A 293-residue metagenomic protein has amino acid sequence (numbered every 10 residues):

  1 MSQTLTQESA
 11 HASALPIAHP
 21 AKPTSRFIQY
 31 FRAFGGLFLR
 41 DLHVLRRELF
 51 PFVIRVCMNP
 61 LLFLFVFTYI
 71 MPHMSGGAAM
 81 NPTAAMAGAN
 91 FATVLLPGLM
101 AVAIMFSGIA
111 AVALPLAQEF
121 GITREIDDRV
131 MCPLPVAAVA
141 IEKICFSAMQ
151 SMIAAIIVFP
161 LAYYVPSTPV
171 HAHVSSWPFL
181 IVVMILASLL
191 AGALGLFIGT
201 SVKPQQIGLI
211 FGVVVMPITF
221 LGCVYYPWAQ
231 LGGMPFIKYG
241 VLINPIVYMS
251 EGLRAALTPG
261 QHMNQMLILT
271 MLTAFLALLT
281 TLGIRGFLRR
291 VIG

Functional and structural regions predicted by a protein language model:
S2-P169, H173-V174, V182-G293: Hydrophobic transmembrane alpha-helices and immediately adjacent juxtamembrane helices of multi-pass inner-membrane
F179: Amphipathic alpha-helical segments that line or abut small-molecule/effector binding pockets and mediate allosteric
